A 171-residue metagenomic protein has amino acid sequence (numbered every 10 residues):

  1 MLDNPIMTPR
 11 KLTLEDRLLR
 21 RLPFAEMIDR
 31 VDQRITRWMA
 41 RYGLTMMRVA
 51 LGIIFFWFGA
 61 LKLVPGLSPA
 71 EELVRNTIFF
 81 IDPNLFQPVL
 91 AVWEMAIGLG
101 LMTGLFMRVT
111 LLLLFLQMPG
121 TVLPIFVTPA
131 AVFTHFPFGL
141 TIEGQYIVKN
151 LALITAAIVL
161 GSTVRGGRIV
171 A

Functional and structural regions predicted by a protein language model:
L2-A171: Membrane-interface extramembranous regions
